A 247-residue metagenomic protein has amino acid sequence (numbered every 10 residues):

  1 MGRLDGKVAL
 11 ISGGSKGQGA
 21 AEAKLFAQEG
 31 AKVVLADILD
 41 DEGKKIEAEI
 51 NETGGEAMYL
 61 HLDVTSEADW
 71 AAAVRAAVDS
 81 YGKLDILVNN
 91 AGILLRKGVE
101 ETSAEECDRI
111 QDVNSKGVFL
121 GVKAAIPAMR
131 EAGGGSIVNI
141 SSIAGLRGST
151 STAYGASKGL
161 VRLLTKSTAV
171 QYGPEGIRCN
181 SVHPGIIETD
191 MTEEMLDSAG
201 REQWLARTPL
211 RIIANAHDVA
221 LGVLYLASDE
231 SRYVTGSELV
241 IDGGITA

Functional and structural regions predicted by a protein language model:
G2-V34: Canonical Rossmann dinucleotide-binding motif of NAD(H)/NADP(H)-dependent dehydrogenases/reductases, specifically
V88, G173, R178, V234-G236: Short, small/polar-rich loop/turn modules that mediate ligand/substrate recognition or access, typified
G98-V99, E106-D108, W204: Substrate-binding pocket helix/loop in short-chain dehydrogenase/reductase
F119, I213-I241, T246: C-terminal substrate-recognition "lid" of short-chain dehydrogenase/reductases
V122, S157, T165: Active-site helix of classical SDR
P127, V170-P174, R232: Alpha-helical segment proximal to the catalytic Tyr-Lys
S142: Residue(s) in the substrate-gating loop at a strand-loop-helix junction that position the organic substrate next
